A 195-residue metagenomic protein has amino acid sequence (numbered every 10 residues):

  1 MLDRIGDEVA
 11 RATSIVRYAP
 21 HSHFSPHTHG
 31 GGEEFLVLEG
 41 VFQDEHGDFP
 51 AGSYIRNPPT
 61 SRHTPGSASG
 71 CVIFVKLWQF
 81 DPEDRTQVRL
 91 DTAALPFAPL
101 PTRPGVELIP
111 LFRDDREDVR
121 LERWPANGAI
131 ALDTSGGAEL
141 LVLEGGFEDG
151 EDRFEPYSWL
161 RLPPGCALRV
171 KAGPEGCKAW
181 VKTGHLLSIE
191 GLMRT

Functional and structural regions predicted by a protein language model:
M1, P99-D149: Surface-exposed interaction/gating patches
M1-A10, G70, F74-R116, T195: A short, N-terminal "cap"/entry segment at the start of jelly-roll beta-barrel domains of the cupin/DSBH fold
S14-I15, S25-H29, H46-G47, P65-G66 (+4 more regions): Short histidine-centered beta-strand/loop micro-motifs that create catalytic or ligand/metal-coordination sites
A19-S22, H29-D44, G128, T134-G150 (+1 more regions): Glycine- and acidic-residue-biased ligand/ion/polar-headgroup-sensing regions
S22-S25, Q43, I55-T64, A129 (+2 more regions): Histidine-centered metal-chelating micro-motifs
D48, P59-D84, R153, P164-L192: Ligand-binding loop in jelly-roll beta-barrel domains
W124, I130, L160, W180-V181: Fold-core signature of tandem repeat domains
